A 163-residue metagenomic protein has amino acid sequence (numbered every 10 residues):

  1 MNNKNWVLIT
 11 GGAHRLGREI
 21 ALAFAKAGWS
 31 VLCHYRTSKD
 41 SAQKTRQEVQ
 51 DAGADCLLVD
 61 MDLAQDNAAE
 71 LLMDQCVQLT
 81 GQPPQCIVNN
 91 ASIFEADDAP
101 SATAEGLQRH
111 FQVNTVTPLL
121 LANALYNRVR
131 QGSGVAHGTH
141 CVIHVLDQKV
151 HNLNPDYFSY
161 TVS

Functional and structural regions predicted by a protein language model:
W6, A13-H14: Conserved glycine-rich cofactor-binding loop
W29-Q43: Conserved glycine-rich Rossmann-like NAD(P)H-binding loop of the short-chain dehydrogenase/reductase
K39, D60-L72, A104: The beta1-alpha1 cofactor-binding region of Rossmann-like NAD(H)/NADP(H)-dependent oxidoreductases
N90-A96: Conserved NAD(P)H cofactor-binding loop of Rossmann-fold oxidoreductase domains
D98-F111: Substrate-binding pocket helix/loop in short-chain dehydrogenase/reductase
A122-N123: A short, exposed helix-loop element centered on a Lys and neighboring polar residues
G134-S163: Catalytic loop of short-chain dehydrogenase/reductase
